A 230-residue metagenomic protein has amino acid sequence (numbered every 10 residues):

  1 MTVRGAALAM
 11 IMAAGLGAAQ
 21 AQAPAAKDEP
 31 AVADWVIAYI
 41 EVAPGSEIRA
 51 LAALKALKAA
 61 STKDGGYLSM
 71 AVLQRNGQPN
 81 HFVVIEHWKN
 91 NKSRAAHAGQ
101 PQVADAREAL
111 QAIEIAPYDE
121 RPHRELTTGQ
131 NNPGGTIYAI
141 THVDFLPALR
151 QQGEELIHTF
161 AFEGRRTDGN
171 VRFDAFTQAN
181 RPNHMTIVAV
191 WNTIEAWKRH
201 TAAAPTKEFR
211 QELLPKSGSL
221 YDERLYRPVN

Functional and structural regions predicted by a protein language model:
M1-V3: N-terminal secretory signal peptides that target proteins for export/translocation
A6-G17: Bacterial N-terminal signal peptides
Q22-A33, S69-H81, D105-Y138, H142 (+2 more regions): Glycine-rich beta-strand-turn "strand-cap" elements at beta-sheet edges
V32-N76, V83-E86: The feature marks the first
E41-G45, W88-N91, D144-A148, W191-N192: Structural beta->alpha junctions
S46-Y67, Q102-A106, L149-V171, P205-F209: Short amphipathic alpha-helical segments
I48, K89-Q100, Q151, T193-A203: Short amphipathic alpha-helices within nucleic acid-binding modules
G134-T193, W197-R199: Conserved small-residue-rich
